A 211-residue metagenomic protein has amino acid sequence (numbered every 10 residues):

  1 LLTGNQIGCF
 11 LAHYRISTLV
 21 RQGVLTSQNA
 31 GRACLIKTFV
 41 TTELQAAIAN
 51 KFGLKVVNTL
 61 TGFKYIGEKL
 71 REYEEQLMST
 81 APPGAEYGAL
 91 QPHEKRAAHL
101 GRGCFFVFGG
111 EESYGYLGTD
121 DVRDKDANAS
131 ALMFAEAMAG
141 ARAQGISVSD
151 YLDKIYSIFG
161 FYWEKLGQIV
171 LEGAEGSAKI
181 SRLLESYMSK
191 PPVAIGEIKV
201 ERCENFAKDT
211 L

Functional and structural regions predicted by a protein language model:
L1-G4, F10, T18-L211: Phosphate-binding and adjacent anionic-ligand microenvironments
R15: Catalytic core segments in nucleotide and nucleic-acid processing enzymes
